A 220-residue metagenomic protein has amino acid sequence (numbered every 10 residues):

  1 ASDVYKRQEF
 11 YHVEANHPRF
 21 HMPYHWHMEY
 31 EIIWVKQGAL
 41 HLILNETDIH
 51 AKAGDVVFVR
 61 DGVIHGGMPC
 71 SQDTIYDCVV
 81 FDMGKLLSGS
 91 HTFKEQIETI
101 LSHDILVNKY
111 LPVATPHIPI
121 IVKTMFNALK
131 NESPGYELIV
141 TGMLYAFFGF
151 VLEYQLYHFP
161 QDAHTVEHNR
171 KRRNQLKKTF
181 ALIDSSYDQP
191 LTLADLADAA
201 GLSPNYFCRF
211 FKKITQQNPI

Functional and structural regions predicted by a protein language model:
S2-V13, D61-K130, G149-F159: A hydrophobic/aromatic-rich effector-binding and dimerization subdomain of bacterial HTH-type transcriptional regulators
Y11-H27: Conserved short histidine dyad/triad with adjacent acidic residue
P18-R19, A53-G54, G62, G84: Tight coil/turn sites that cap or link beta-strands
H25-L42: Short, conserved beta-strand element in jelly-roll/cupin
K36, P119-S133, F180, D184-Y187: Regular secondary-structure segments
E46-R60: Short acidic-glycine-tyrosine-enriched beta hairpin
L129-A146: All-alpha amphipathic helical-bundle segments outside canonical DNA-binding/catalytic cores that form hydrophobic
E153-L156, T165, K178, L182-I220: Basic/polar phosphate-binding segments, predominantly the helix-turn-helix DNA-binding elements of transcriptional
